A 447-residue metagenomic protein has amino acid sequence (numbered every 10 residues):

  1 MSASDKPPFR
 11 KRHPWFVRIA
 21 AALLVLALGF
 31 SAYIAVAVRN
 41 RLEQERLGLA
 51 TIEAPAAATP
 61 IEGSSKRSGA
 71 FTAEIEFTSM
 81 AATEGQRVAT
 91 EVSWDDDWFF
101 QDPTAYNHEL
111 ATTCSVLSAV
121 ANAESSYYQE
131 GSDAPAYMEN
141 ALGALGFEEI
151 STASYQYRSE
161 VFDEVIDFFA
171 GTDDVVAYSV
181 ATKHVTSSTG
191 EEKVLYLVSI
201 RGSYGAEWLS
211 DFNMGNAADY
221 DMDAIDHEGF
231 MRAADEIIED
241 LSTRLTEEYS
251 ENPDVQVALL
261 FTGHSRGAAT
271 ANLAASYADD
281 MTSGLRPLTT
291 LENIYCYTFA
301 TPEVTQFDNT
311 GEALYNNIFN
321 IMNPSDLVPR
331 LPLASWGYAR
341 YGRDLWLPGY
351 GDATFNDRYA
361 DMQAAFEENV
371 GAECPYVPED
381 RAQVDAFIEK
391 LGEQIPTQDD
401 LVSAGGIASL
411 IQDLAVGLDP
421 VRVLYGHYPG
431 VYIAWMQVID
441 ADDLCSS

Functional and structural regions predicted by a protein language model:
M1-S4: N-terminal targeting leaders characterized by basic, low-complexity, disordered sequences that direct proteins
F9, H13-F16, A20, F30-D102 (+3 more regions): Serine hydrolase/lipase
E74-S154: Charged, compositionally biased non-catalytic regions
S126, A206-W208, P329-R330: Short, solvent-exposed loop/turn elements at domain surfaces
A144-T262, Y277-Y295, N309-F319, A404 (+2 more regions): A conserved cap/lid and substrate-binding interface adjacent to the catalytic center of lipid-processing enzymes
S203-G205, R266, E303-V304: Conserved beta-strand elements of beta-rich interaction domains across eukaryotes, especially beta-propellers
G263-G267, A271: Gly/Ala-rich beta-loop-alpha elbow adjacent to hydrolase catalytic centers
